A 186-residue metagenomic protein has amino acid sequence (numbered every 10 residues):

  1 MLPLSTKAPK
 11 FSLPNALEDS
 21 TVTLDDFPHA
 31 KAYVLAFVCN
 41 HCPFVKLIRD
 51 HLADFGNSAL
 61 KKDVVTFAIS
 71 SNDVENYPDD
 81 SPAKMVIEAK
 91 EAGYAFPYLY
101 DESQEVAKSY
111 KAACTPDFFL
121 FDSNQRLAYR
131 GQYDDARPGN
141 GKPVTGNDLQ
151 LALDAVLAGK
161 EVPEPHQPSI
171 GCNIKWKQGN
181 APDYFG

Functional and structural regions predicted by a protein language model:
M1-P165, N180-G186: Chalcogenol-based redox active-site neighborhoods
P168-N180: A short, charged, Gly/Pro-tolerant segment at domain boundaries
